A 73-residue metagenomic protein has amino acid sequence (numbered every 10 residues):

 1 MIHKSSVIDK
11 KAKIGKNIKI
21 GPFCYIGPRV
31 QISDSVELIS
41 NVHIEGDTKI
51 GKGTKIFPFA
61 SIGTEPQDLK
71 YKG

Functional and structural regions predicted by a protein language model:
M1-K4: Extreme N-terminal starter segment of soluble prokaryotic enzymes
S6, A12, N17-I20, C24 (+7 more regions): A structural motif detector for beta-strand N-caps
K10-K11, L69-G73: Active-site beta->alpha loop and helix N-cap motifs at the rims of alpha/beta catalytic domains
